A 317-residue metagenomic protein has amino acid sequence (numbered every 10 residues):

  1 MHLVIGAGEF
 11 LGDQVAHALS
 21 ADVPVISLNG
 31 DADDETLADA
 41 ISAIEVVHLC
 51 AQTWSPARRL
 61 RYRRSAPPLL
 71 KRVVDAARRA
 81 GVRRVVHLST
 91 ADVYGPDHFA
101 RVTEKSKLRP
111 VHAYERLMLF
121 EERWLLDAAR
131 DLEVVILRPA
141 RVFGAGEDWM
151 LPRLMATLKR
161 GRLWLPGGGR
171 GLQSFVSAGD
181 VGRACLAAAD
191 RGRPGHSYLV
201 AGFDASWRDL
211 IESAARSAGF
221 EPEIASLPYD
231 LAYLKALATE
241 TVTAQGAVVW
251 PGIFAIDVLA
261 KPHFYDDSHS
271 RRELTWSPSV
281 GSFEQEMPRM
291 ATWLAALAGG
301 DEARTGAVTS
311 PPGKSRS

Functional and structural regions predicted by a protein language model:
M1-A21: N-terminal Rossmann NAD(P)H-binding glycine-rich loop of SDR-like oxidoreductase domains
I5, P166-G171, Y198-A205, A215-A218 (+3 more regions): Glycine-rich Rossmann NAD(P)(H)-binding loop
A32-R72, A76-R78, V93-P96: NAD(P)H-binding glycine-rich loop region in Rossmannoid oxidoreductase-like domains and their noncatalytic homologs
K71-Y114: Conserved Rossmann-fold NAD(P)-dependent oxidoreductase catalytic core, especially the SDR/UDP-sugar
H98-V142, L163: Catalytic helix-loop patch of NAD(P)-dependent Rossmann-fold dehydrogenases
D148-R153, G167-A189, G195-H196: Substrate-positioning beta->alpha
A178, R208, E212, K235-S277: Conserved C-terminal active-site "lid" loop/helix of NAD(P)H-dependent oxidoreductases that clamps the redox cofactor
A187-P251, F283, M287-S317: Mid/C-terminal beta-alpha module of Rossmann-like enzyme folds, strongest in SDR-family dehydrogenases/epimerases
